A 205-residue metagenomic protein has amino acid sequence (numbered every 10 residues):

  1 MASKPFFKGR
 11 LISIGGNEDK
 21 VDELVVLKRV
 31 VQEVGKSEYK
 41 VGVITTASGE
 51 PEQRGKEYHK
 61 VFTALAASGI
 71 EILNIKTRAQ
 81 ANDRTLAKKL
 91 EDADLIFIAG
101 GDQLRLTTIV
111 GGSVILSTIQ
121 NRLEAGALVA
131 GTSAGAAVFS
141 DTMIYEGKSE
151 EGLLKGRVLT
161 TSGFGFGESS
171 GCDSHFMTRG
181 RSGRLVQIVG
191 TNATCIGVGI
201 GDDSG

Functional and structural regions predicted by a protein language model:
M1, A99, R105-G183: Class I SAM-dependent methyltransferase SAM-binding "motif I" and its flanking Rossmann-like core
M1-R105, I196: Extended, subdomain-level signal for the structured scaffold at the beginning of enzyme domains
S3-F6, K88-L90, N121-L123, G131 (+3 more regions): Solvent-exposed alpha-helices and their adjacent loops that cap or buttress functional pockets in soluble metabolic
G15-G16, T45, G147, S174 (+1 more regions): Pocket-edge structural micro-motifs
V21, V25, Q53, V110 (+3 more regions): Conserved active-site and cofactor/substrate-binding residues in soluble primary-metabolism enzymes
V26-K28, K56-H59, V110-V114, I144-E146 (+1 more regions): Short, glycine/charged-enriched secondary-structure capping and boundary segments
G171, F176-G205: ATP/pyrophosphate-binding catalytic subdomain of soluble kinases
